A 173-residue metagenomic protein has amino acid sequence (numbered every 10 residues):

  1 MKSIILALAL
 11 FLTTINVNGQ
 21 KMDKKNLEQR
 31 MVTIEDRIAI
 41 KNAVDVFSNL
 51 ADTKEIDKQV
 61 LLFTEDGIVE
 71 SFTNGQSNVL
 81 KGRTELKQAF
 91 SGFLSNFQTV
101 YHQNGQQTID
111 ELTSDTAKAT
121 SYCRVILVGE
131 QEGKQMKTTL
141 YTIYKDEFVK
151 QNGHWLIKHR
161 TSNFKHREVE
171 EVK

Functional and structural regions predicted by a protein language model:
M1-M22: Bacterial Sec-dependent N-terminal signal peptides
Q20-T53, D57, L61-E65: Short, low-complexity N-terminal intrinsically disordered segments enriched in polar/charged residues
K24, T116-T120, Y141-E171: Short beta-strand edge/turn micro-motifs at domain boundaries
I56-C123: A solvent-exposed, acidic/Ser-Thr-rich amphipathic alpha-helical stretch
H102-N104, T139-Y144: Short, surface-exposed coil-to-beta transition loops
C123-G129: Beta-strand elements of well-folded, non-transmembrane domains
E132-G133: Extracellular loop and loop/strand-boundary signature of outer-membrane beta-barrel proteins
